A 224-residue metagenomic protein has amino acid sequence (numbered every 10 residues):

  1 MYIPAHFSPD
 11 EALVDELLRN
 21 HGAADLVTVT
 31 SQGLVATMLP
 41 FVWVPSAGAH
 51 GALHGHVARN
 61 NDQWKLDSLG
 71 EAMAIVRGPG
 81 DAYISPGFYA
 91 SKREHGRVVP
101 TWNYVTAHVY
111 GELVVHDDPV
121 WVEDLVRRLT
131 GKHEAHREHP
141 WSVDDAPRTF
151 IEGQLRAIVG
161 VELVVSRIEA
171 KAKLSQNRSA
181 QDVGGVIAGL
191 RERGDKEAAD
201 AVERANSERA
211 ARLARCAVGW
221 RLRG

Functional and structural regions predicted by a protein language model:
M1-G224: Binding-site signature for planar aromatic cofactors or substrates
